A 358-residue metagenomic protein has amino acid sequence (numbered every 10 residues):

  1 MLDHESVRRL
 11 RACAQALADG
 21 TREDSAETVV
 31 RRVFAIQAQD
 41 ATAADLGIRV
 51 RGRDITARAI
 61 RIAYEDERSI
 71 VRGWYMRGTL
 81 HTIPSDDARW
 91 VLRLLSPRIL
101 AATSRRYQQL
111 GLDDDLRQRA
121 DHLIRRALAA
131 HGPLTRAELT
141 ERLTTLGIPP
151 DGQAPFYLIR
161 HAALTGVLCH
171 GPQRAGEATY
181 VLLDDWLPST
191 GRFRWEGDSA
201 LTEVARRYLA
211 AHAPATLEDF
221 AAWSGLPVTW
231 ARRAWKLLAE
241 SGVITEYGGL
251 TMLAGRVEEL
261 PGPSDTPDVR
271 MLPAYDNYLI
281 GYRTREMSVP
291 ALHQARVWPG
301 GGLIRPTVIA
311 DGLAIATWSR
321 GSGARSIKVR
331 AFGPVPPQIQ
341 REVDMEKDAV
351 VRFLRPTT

Functional and structural regions predicted by a protein language model:
M1-A137, E141-D151, A291: Phosphate-backbone binding and catalysis cores of DNA-processing enzymes
E65-Y75, T79, L164-Q173, A239-Y247 (+1 more regions): A short, conserved structural fragment
I83-A88, R174-R194, L250-P263: Short, cationic-aromatic polyanion-contact patches
R93-T103, D185-R206, D268-R270, Y278: Short, amphipathic alpha-helical interaction segments positioned at domain boundaries
L123-P155, V204-G248: Internal, well-folded beta-alpha domain core
G152-R233: Loop-centered beta-sheet repeat module
L237, S241-L292: Non-catalytic regulatory appendages
A291, R296-T358: Glycine-rich, small/acidic residue-mixed loop/short-helix segments
